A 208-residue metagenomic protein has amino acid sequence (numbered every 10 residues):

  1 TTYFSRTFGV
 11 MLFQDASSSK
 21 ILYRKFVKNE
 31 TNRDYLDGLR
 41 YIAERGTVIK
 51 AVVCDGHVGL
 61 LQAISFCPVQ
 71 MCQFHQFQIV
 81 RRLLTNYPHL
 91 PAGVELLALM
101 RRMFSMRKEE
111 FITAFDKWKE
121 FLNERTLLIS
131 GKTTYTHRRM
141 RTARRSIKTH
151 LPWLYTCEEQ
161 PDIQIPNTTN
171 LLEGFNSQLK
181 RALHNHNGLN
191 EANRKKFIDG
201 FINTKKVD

Functional and structural regions predicted by a protein language model:
T1-A51, V58, Q62, H150 (+1 more regions): RNase H-like nuclease fold core
L22, L61-A63, R82, L179-K180 (+1 more regions): Short helix/loop capping segments that flank catalytic or ligand/cofactor-binding pockets
E30-Y35, T47-A51, L61-I64, T85-A92 (+2 more regions): Low-complexity, flexible helical/coil segments
T47-V58, A98-D208: Acidic/histidine-rich catalytic cores and adjacent linkers of DNA breakage/strand-transfer/modification proteins
A51-L97: Conserved beta-strand -> loop -> alpha-helix junction used to position metal-binding or nucleic-acid-contacting
